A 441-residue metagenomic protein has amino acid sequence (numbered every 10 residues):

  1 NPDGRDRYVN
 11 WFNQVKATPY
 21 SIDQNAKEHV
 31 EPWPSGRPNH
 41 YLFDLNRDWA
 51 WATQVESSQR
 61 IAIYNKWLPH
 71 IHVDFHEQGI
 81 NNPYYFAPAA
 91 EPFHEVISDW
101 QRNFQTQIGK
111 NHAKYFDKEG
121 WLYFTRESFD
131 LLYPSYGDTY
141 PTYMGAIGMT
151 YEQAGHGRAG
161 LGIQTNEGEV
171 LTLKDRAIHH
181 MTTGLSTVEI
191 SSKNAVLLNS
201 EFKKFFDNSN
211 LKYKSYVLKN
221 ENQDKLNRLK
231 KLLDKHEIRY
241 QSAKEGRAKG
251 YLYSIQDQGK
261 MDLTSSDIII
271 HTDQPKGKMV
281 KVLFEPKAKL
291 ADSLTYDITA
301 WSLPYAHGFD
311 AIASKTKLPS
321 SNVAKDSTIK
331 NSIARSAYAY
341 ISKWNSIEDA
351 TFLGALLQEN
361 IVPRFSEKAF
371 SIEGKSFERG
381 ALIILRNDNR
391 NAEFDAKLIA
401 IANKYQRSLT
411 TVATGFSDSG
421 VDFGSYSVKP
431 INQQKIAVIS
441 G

Functional and structural regions predicted by a protein language model:
N1-L42, N46, Q54, S58: Active-site rim/loop-helix segments in enzyme catalytic domains that contact anionic ligands
Y41, R47-D48, T53-V55, Q59 (+7 more regions): Intrinsic-disorder/low-complexity accessory segments
E77: Detector for the c-type heme attachment site
